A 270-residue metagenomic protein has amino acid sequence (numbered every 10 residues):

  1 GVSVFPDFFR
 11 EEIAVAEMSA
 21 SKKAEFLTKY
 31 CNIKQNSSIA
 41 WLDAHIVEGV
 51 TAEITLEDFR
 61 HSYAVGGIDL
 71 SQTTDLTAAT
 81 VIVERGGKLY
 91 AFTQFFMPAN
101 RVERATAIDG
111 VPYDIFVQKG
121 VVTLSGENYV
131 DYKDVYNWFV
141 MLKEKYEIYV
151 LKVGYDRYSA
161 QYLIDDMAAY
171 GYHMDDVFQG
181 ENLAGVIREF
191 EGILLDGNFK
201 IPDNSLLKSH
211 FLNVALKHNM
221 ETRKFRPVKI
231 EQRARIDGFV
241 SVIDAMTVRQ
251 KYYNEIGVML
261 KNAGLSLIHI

Functional and structural regions predicted by a protein language model:
G1-V65, Q94-P98, T106-E127, D134: Non-catalytic, compositionally simple segments
R60-E84: Gly/Thr-rich phosphate-binding beta-strand-loop-beta motif of the actin/hexokinase/Hsp70
D75-T80, A160-A169, V186-R188: A short acidic (Asp/Glu
L76-A105: Carboxylate/His-rich catalytic cores and anion/metal-binding grooves
V121-V150: Short, basic/hydrophobic alpha-helical segments
E147-S159: Short glycine-rich phosphate-binding loop at a beta-alpha junction
D166, Y170-I256: Metal-dependent DNA phosphodiester-chemistry modules and their immediately adjacent helices/loops in DNA-processing
I268-I270: Conserved small/polar residues in nucleotide/adenosyl-binding loops
